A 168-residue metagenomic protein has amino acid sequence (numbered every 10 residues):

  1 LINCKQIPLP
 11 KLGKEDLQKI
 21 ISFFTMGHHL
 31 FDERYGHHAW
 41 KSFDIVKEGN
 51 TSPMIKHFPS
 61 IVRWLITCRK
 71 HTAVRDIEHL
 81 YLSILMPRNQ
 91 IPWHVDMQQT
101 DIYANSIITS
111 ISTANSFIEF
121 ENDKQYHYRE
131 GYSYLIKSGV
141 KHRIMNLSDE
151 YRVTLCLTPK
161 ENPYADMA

Functional and structural regions predicted by a protein language model:
L1-V74: Non-heme Fe(II)/2-oxoglutarate
C68-N89: A short glycine-rich, His/Asp/Glu-containing loop-to-beta-strand
D76-I77, Q90-S106: A short beta-loop-beta micro-motif enriched in histidine and acidic residues
I84-M86, Q99-S116: Short, conserved beta-strand element in jelly-roll/cupin
A104-I111, S133-L135, D149-M167: A short hydrophobic beta-strand segment most commonly corresponding to one strand of the jelly-roll/cupin
S110-R129: A short beta-strand-loop-beta hairpin characteristic of the jelly-roll/cupin
Y126-H142: Conserved metal-binding segment of the jelly-roll/cupin
I144-S148: Asparagine-centered strand-capping/turn motif at beta-strand->loop junctions
